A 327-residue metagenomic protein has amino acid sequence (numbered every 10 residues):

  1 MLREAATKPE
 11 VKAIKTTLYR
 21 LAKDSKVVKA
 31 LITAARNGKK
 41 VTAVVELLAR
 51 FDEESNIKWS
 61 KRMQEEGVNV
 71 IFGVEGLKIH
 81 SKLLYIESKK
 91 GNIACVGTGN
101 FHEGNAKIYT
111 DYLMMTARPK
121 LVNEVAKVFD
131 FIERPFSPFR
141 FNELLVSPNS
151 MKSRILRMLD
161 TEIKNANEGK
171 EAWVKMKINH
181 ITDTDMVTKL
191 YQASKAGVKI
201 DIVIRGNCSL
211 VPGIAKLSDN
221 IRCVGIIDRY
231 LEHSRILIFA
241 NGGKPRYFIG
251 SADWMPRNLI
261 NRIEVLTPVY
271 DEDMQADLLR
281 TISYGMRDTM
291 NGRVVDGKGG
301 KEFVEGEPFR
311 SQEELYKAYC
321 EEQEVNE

Functional and structural regions predicted by a protein language model:
M1-A13, N92-M158: Active-site cores of enzymes that catalyze phosphoryl transfer or operate on phosphate-rich substrates
M1-E4, A30-T33, V128-I132, L159-I163 (+2 more regions): Short hydrophobic/aromatic-rich motifs at helix boundaries and adjacent loops
M1-N37, L47-W59: Core mixed alpha/beta domains of very large multi-subunit molecular machines
T16-T17, M114-M115, V265: A short, conserved beta-strand element enriched in hydrophobic/aromatic residues
N37-A106, K120-V122, P148-E327: PLD/PLD-like phosphodiesterase catalytic module centered on the HKD motif
